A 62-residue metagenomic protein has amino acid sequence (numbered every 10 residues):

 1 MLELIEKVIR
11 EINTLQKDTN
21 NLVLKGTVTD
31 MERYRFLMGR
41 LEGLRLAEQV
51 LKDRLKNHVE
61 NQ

Functional and structural regions predicted by a protein language model:
M1, K56-Q62: Short intrinsically disordered terminal tails
M1-V28: N-terminal acidic leader/helix
V8, K52, N61-Q62: N-terminal processing/targeting junctions
L22, V28-H58: Short, charge-rich amphipathic interface segments used for partner binding and complex assembly
